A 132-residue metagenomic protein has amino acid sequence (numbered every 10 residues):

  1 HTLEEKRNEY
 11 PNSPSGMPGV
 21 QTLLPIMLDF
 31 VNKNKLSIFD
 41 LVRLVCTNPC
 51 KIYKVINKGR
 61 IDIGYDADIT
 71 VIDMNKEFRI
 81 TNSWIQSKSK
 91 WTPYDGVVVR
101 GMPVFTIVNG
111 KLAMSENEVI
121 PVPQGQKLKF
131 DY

Functional and structural regions predicted by a protein language model:
H1-N75: His/Asp/Glu-enriched, well-ordered alpha-helical/loop segment that forms or immediately abuts the divalent-metal
E5-N12, D66-L128: C-terminal cap of metal-dependent C-N hydrolases
D131-Y132: Outer-membrane beta-barrel transmembrane strand signature
